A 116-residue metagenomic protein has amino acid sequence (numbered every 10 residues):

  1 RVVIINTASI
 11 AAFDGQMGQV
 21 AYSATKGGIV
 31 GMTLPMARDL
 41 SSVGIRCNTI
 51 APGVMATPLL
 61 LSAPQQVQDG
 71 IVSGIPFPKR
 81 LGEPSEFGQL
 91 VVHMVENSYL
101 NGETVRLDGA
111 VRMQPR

Functional and structural regions predicted by a protein language model:
S9: Residue(s) in the substrate-gating loop at a strand-loop-helix junction that position the organic substrate next
A12-D14, M113: Conserved catalytic-site region of short-chain dehydrogenase/reductase
V20: Cytosolic ligand/metal-binding cores
T25, T33: Active-site helix of classical SDR
R38-S42: Alpha-helical segment proximal to the catalytic Tyr-Lys
A51-S62: Short, flexible catalytic-loop segment of classical short-chain dehydrogenase/reductase
Q66-E86: Catalytic Tyr-x(3-8)-Lys segment
E83-L107, R112: C-terminal substrate-recognition "lid" of short-chain dehydrogenase/reductases
